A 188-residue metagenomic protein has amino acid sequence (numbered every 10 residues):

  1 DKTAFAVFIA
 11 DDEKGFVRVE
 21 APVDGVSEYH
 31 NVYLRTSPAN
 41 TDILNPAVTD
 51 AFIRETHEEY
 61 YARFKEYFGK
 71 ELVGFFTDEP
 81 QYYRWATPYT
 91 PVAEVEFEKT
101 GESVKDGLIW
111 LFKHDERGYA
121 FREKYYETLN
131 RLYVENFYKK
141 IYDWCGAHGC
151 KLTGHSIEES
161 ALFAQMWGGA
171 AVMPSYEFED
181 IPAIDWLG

Functional and structural regions predicted by a protein language model:
D1-E123, T128-L132: Mature extracytoplasmic enzyme cores
E55-R63, L132, N136, K140-W144 (+3 more regions): Generic, well-ordered alpha-helical scaffold segments in large soluble proteins
L72-P80, Y125, L129-W167: Aromatic-lined carbohydrate-recognition surfaces of secreted/lumenal glycan-active proteins
P80-E94, T153-G188: Substrate-binding cleft/loops of secretory-pathway carbohydrate-active enzymes
